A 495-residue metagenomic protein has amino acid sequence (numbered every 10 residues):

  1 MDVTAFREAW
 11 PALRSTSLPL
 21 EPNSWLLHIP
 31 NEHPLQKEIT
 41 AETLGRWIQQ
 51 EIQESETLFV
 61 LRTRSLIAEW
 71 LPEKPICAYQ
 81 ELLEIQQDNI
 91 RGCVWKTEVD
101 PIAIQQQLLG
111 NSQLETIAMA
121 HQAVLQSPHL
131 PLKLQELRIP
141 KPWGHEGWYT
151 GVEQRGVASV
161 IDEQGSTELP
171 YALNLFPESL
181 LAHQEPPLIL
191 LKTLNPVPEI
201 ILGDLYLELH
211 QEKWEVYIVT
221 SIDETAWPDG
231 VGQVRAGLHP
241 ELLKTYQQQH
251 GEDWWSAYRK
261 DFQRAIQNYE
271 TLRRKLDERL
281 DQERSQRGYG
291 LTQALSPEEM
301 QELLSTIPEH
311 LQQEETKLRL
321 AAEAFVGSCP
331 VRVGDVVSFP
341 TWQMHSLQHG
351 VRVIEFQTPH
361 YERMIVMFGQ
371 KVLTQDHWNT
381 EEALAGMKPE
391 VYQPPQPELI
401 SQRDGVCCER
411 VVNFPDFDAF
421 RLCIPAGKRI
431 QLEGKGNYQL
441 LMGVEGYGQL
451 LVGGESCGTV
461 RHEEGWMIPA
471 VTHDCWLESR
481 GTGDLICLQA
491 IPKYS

Functional and structural regions predicted by a protein language model:
D2-V333, Q348-Y447, Y494: Active-site region of the double-stranded beta-helix
V326-S338, L451-L477: Short acidic-glycine-tyrosine-enriched beta hairpin
D335-W342, Q348: Long, contiguous internal "core" modules enriched in hydrophobic/ aromatic residues
W342, Q357, I491: Anionic group-transfer/hydrolysis microenvironments
Q343-L347, T472-C475: Short, charged beta-turn/beta-strand-edge "cap" motif at the junction between a beta-strand and an adjacent loop
G350, P359, G453-E455, R480: Surface loops and adjacent helix of pleckstrin homology
D418, G436-Q439, G446-G448, S456 (+3 more regions): A short pocket-lining beta-strand/turn micro-motif at the edge of beta-sheets
W466-S495: C-terminal amphipathic "assembly/sorting" segment characterized by alternating charged and hydrophobic residues
